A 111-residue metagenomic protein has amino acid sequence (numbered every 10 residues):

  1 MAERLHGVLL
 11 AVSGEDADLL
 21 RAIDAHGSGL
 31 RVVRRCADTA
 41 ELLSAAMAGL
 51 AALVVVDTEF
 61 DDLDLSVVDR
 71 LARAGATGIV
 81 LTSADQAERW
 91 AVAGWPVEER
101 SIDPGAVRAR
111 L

Functional and structural regions predicted by a protein language model:
M1-R21, A109-L111: Non-catalytic signal-transmission and effector/linker regions of two-component phosphorelay proteins
G14-R35: Two-component/phosphorelay signaling modules centered on CheY-like receiver
T39-L42, A52-A74, A84-Q86: Conserved phosphotransfer microenvironments
A45, A87-G94: Short loop/helix-cap segments at secondary-structure boundaries that form the rim of catalytic
G49: Active-site charged/polar residues at nucleotide-handling catalytic sites that mediate phosphoryl, nucleotidyl
R73-G78, W95: A short helix->loop->beta-strand "cap" motif at the edges of active sites that frequently abuts
G94, G105-L111: Receiver (REC) domain switch/output surface
R100: A Lys-centered signature of the CheY-like receiver
